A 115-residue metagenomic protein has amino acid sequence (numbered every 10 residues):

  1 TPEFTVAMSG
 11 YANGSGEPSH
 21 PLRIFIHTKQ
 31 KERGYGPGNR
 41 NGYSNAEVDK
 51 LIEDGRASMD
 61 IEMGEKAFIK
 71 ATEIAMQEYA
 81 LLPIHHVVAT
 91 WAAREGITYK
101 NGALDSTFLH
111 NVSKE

Functional and structural regions predicted by a protein language model:
T1-E3, R23-E53, H86-E115: Short, solvent-exposed loop/beta-turn-alpha elements that line the ligand-binding surface or hinge of extracytoplasmic
T1-Q30, A75: Pocket-flanking alpha-helical
A7-G10, S58-E95: Bilobed periplasmic-binding protein-like "clamshell/Venus-flytrap" ligand-binding domains
A12, G38-N41, I61: Hydrophobic alpha-helical scaffolding
E17-P21, E47-D54, M63-K70, I74: Extracytoplasmic/secreted proteins, especially bacterial periplasmic and envelope-associated proteins
